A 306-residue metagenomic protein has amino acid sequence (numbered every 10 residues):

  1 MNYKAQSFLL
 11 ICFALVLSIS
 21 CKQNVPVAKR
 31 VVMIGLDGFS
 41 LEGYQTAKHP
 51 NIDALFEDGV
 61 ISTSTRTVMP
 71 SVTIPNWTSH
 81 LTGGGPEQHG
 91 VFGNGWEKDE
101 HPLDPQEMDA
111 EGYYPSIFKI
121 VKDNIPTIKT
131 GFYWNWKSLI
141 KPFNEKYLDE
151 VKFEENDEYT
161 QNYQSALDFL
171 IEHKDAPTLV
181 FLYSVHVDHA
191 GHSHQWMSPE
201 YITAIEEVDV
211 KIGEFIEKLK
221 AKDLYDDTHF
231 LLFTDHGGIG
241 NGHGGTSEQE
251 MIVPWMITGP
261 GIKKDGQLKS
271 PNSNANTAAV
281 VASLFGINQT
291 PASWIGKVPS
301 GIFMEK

Functional and structural regions predicted by a protein language model:
M1-V27: Bacterial Sec-dependent N-terminal signal peptides
C21-R30, G38-E57, N124, K129 (+3 more regions): …; additionally, a secondary subgroup of soluble metalloenzymes is captured
V27, L41-D123: Active-site nucleophile/metal-coordination loop of metallo-enzymes that catalyze phosphate/sulfate and related
A28-S40, L55-F56, H80, V121 (+5 more regions): Beta-strand elements within well-structured catalytic alpha/beta cores of enzymes that handle phosphate/sulfate esters
M33, N51, E207-E248, V281: Metal-dependent active-site segment of extracytoplasmic phospho-/sulfohydrolases and closely related
H89-V91, L103-Y159: Catalytic-site neighborhoods of secreted/periplasmic enzymes that process anionic sulfate/phosphate groups
W136-F153, L167-V210, E214: Active-site His/acidic residue clusters
T246-N288, E305: Substrate-binding rim/cap in mid-to-C-terminal beta-strand-loop elements of soluble/periplasmic
